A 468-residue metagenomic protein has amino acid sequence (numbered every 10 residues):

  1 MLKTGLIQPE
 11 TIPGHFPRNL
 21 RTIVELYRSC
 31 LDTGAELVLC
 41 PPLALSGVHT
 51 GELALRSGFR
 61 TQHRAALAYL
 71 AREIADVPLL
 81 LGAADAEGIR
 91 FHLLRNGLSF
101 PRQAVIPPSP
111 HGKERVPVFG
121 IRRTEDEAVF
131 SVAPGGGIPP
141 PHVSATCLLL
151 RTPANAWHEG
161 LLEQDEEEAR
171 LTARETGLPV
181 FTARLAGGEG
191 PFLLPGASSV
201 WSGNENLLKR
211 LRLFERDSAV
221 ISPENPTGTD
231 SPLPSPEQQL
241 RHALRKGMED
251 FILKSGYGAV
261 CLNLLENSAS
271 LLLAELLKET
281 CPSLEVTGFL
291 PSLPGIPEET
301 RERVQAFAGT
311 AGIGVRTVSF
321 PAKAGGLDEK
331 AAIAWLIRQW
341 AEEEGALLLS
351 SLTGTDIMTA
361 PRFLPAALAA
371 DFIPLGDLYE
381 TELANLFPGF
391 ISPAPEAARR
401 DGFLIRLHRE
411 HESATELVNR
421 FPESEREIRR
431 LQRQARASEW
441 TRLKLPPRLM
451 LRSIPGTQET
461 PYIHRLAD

Functional and structural regions predicted by a protein language model:
M1-N263, A274-L290, G295, E299-E302 (+2 more regions): Enzyme catalytic cores with a strong preference for nitrogen-chemistry domains
L2-K3, T61, G177-L178, G203 (+1 more regions): ATP/NTP-dependent adenylation/nucleotidyl-transfer catalytic domains that generate, transfer, or process NMP-activated
